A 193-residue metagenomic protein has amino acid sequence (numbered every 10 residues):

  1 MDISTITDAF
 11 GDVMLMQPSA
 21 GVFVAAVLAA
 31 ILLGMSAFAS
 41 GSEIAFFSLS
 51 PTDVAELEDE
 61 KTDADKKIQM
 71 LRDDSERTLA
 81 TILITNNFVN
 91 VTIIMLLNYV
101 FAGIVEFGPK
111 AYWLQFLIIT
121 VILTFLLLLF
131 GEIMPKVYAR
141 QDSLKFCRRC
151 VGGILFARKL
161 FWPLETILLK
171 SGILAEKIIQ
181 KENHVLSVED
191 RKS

Functional and structural regions predicted by a protein language model:
M1-R191: Membrane-embedded alpha-helical segments of inner-membrane proteins
